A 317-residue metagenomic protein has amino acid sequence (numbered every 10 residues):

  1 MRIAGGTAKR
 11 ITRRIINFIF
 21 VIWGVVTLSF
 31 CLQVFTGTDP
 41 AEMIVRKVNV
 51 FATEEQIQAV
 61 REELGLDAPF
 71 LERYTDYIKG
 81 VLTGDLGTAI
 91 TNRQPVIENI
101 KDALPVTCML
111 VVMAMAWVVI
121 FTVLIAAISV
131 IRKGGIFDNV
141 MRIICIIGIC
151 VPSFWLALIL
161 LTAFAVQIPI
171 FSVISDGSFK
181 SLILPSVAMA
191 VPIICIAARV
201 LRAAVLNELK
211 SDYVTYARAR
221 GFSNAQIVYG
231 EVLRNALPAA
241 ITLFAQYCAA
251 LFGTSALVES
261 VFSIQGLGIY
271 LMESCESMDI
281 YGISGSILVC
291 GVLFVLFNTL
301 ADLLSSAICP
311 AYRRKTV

Functional and structural regions predicted by a protein language model:
R2-G5, K9-R10, F30, V34-F35 (+3 more regions): Transmembrane-helix boundary motif in ABC transporter permease subunits
I3-A4, L66-V123: An internal, D/E-rich "acidic patch" concept
T12-V21: N-terminal signal-anchor/signal peptide hydrophobic helix marking the start of the first transmembrane segment
N17, V25, N49, W117-V118 (+5 more regions): Transmembrane alpha-helical core residues of multi-pass small-molecule transporters, especially secondary transporters
I22-E72, P169-L184: Hydrophobic alpha-helical transmembrane segments of membrane transport/permease proteins and related membrane-embedded
L28-G37, G65, K79, I143-S172 (+1 more regions): Membrane-water interface segments at the C-terminal ends of transmembrane alpha-helices in multi-pass inner-membrane
L32, T36, I44, V48 (+9 more regions): Hydrophobic aliphatic residues
I100-F137, S153, G177-V317: Alpha-helical transmembrane segments of integral membrane proteins, especially multi-pass inner/plasma-membrane
